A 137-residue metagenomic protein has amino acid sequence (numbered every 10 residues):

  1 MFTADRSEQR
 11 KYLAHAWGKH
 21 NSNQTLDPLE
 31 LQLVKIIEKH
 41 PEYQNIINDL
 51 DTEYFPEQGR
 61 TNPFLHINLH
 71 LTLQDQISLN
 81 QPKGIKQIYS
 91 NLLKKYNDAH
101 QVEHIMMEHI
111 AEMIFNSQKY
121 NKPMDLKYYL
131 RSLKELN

Functional and structural regions predicted by a protein language model:
M1-K39: N-terminal leader/targeting peptides and immediately adjacent processing regions
A14-A16, I67-S78, I105-N116: Short, hydrophobic/amphipathic alpha-helical patches that form generic packing surfaces within helical domains
D27-L93: Aromatic-anchored, charged helix-turn/loop surface patch used as a conserved interaction hotspot
P28, Q32, I105-H109, Y128: Amphipathic alpha-helical interaction segments
P41-Q44, H100-E112: Short cationic/low-complexity microdomains
K83, H100-H104, M124: Short, solvent-exposed positions on alpha-helices
K122-N137: Glycine-rich, aromatic-bearing surface loops/beta-hairpins
